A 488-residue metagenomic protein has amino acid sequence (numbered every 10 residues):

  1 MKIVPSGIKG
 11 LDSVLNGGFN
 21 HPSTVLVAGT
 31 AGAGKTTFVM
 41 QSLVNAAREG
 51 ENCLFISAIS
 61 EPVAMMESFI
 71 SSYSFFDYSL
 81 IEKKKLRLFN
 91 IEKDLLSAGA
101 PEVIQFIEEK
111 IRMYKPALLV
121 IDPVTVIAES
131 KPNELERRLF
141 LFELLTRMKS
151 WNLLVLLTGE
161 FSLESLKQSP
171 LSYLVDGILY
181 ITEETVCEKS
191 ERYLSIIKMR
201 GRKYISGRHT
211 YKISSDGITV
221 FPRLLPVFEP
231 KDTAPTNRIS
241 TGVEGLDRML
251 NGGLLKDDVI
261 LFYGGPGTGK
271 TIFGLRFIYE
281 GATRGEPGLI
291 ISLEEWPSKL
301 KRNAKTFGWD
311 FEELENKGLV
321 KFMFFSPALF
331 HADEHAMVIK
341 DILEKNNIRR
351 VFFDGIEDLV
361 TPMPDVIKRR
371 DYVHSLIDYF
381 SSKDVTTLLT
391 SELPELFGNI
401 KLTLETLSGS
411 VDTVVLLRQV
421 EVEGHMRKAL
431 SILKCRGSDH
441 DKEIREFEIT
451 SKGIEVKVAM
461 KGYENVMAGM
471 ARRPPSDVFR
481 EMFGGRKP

Functional and structural regions predicted by a protein language model:
M1-K2, R112-K115, E183-S240, E244 (+4 more regions): Conserved P-loop NTPase
S6-G18, G242-G253: Pre-Walker A adenine-sensing motif
G17-F76, N90, L250-F311: Walker A/P-loop NTP-binding active-site region of P-loop NTPases, recognizing the glycine-rich GxxxxGKT/S
P22, E49-N52, E82-L86, W151-L153 (+10 more regions): Short glycine-/polar-rich loops that comprise or flank the Walker A/P-loop and associated switch/sensor motifs
V25, P101-L174, I178, F330-V414 (+1 more regions): P-loop NTPase motor core
E51-K131, E286-P364: Conserved inter-motif catalytic segment of the P-loop NTP-binding fold
I59-V63, E92-S97, T125-I127, V155 (+13 more regions): Conserved nucleotide-binding/hydrolysis micro-motifs of P-loop NTPases
T241, D247-G267, I272, E280 (+7 more regions): Flexible loop/N-cap segments at domain edges
